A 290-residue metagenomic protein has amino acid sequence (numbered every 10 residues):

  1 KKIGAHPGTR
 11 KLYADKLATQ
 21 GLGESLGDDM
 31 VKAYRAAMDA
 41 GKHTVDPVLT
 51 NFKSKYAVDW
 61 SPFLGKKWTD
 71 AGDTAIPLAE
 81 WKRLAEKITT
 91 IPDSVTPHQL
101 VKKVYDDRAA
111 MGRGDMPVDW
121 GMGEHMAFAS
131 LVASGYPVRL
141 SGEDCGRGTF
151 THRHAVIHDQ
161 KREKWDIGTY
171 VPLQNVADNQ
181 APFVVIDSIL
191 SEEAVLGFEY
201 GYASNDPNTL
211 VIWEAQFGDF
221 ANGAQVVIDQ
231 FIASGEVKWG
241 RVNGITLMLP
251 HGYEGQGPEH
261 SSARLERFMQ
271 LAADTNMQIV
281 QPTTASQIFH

Functional and structural regions predicted by a protein language model:
K1-H290: Flexible, glycine-rich loop/tail regions that form catalytic "lids" or insertion modules at the edges of active sites
